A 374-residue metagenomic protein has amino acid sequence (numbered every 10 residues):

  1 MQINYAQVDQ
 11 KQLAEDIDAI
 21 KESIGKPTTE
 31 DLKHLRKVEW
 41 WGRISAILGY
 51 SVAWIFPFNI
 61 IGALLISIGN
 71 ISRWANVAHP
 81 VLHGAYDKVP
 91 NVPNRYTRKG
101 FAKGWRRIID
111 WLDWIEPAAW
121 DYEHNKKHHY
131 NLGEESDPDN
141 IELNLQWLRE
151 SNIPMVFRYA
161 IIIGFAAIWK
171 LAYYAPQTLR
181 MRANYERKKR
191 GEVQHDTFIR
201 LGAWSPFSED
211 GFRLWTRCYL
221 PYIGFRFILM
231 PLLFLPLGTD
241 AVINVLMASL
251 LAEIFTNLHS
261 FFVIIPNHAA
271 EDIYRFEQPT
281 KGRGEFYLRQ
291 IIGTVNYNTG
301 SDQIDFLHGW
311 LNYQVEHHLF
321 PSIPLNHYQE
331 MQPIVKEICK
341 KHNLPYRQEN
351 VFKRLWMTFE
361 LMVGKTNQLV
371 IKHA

Functional and structural regions predicted by a protein language model:
M1-L48: Low-complexity, highly charged intrinsically disordered N-terminal segments that act as targeting/localization
A19-P27, V193-S205, R275: Non-transmembrane, extramembrane segments of multi-pass ion/lipid transporters
D31-W74, F157-K170, E209-F262: Alpha-helical bilayer-embedded segments of polytopic membrane proteins, i.e., transmembrane/intramembrane helices
I68-G211, K281-L369: Membrane-embedded catalytic scaffold of the fatty acid hydroxylase/desaturase
D87, F234, I265, F276 (+1 more regions): Short, function-defining helix-loop hinge/capping sites that tune catalysis or transport
L251-V263, A269-A270, V335-K341, P345: C-terminal, active-site-flanking charged/polar segments
T256, F261-N298: Catalytic lobes of large eukaryotic enzymes
I371-A374: A eukaryote-biased signal for long
